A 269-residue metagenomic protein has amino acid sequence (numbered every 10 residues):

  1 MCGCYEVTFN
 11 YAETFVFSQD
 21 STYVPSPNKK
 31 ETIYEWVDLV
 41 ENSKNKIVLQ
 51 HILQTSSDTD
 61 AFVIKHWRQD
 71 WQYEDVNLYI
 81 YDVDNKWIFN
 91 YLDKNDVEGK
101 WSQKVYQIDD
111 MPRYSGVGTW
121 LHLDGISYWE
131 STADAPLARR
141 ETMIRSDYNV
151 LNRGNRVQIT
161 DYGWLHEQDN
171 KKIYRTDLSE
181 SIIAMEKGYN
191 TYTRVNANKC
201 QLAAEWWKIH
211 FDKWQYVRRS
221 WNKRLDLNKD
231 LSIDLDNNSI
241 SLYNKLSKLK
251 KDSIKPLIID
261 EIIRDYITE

Functional and structural regions predicted by a protein language model:
M1, Y11-N28, K44-Q50, T55 (+6 more regions): Amphipathic/hydrophobic helical signal segments and adjacent flexible N-terminal regions that mediate secretion
Y5: Segments that shape or occlude catalytic/ligand-binding pockets
V24-P27, E31-E41, N152-I159, G188-V195: Hydrophobic/aromatic beta-strand elements that line small-molecule binding cavities or substrate pockets in beta-rich
T32-Y34, L49, F62-H66, N149-G154 (+1 more regions): Short, surface-exposed coil-to-beta transition loops
N45-V48, A138, Y162-H166: Short, hydrophobic/aromatic-rich segments at coil-to-beta transitions
F62-W120: N-terminal "first-domain core" detector
K94-N152, K172: Short helix-loop boundary/capping segments
N155-G163, N170-G188: Gly/Pro-enriched, hydrophobic low-complexity segments that function as extracytoplasmic propeptides/linkers
